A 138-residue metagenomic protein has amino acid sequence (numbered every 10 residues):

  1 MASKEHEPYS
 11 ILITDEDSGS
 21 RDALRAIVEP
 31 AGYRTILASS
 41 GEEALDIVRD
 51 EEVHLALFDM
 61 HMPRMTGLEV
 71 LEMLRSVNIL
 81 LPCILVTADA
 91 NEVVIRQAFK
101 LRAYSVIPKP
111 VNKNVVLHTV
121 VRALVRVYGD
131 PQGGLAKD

Functional and structural regions predicted by a protein language model:
S18-I36, L101: Two-component/phosphorelay signaling modules centered on CheY-like receiver
S39-E43, T66-E69: Acidic catalytic/metal-coordinating carboxylates
D46, L68-L80: Short amphipathic alpha-helix used as the core "switch/output" element in two-component signaling
E51-L57: Active-site beta3 strand of CheY-like receiver
M62: Receiver (REC) domain active-site loop signature in two-component systems and cognate sites in sensor histidine kinases
E69, A90-S105: Alpha4 helix (beta4-alpha4-beta5 surface) of REC/receiver domains from two-component response regulators
V93, V111-V121: C-terminal output helix
